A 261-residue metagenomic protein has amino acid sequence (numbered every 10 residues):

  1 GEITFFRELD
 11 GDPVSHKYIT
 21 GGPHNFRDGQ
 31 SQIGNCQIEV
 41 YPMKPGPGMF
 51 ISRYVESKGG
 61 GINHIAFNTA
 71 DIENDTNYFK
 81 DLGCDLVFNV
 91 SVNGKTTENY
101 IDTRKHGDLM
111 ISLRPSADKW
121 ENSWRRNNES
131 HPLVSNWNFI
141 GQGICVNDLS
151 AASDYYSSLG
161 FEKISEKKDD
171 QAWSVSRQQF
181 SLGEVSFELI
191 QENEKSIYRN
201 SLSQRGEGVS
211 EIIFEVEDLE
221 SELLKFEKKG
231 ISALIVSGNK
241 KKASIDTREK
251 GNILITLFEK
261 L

Functional and structural regions predicted by a protein language model:
G1, F79, A152-S157, F226: Conserved active-site tyrosine of GNAT-family acetyltransferases
L9, P13-R27, Q171-V185: C-terminal "cap" of GNAT-fold acetyltransferases
L9-Y18, D81-C84, S158-I164, E227: Short Pro/Gly-enriched beta-strand edge/turn motifs at strand-loop
I19-C36, Q191: Short, structured active-site "lid" loops
E39, E73-S135, Q178-L182, S186-E188 (+1 more regions): Vicinal oxygen chelate
G46, F50-A66, I213, E220: Long, charged/polar, surface-exposed segments that mediate recognition or autoinhibition
G60-N68, A117-S153, V209-I212: N-terminal beta-strand motif that seeds the catalytic metal site of vicinal oxygen chelate
S150-A152, K168-S174: Short glycine/proline-centered loop/turn elements that form peptide/ligand docking sites
